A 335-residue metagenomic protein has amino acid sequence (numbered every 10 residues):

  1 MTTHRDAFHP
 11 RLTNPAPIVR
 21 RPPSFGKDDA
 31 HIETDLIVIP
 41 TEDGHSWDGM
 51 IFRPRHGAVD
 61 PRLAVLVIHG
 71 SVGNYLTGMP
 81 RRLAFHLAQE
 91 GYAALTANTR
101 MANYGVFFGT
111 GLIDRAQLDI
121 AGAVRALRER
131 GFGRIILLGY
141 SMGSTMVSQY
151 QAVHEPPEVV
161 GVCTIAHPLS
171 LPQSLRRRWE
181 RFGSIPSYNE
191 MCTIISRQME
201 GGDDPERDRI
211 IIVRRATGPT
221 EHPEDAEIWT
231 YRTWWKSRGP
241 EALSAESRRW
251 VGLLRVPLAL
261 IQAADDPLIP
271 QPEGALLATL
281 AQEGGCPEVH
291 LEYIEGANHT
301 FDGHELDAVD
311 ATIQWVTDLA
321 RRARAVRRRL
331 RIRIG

Functional and structural regions predicted by a protein language model:
T3-A58: N-terminal cap/lid segment of alpha/beta-hydrolase-fold proteins
V72-A84, P272-E273: The serine-hydrolase catalytic nucleophile loop
R82-G105: Conserved alpha/beta-hydrolase
G109-R130: Alpha/beta-hydrolase active-site loop
F132-I194: Primarily recognizes the serine-hydrolase "nucleophile elbow" in alpha/beta-hydrolase and SGNH/GDSL folds
L254, L260-Q262, D266: Short beta-strand/loop motif that positions the catalytic acidic residue of the alpha/beta-hydrolase fold
P267-L276: Conserved alpha/beta-hydrolase "acid-adjacent" motif
A297-A308: Catalytic histidine-centered segment of alpha/beta-hydrolase-like enzymes
